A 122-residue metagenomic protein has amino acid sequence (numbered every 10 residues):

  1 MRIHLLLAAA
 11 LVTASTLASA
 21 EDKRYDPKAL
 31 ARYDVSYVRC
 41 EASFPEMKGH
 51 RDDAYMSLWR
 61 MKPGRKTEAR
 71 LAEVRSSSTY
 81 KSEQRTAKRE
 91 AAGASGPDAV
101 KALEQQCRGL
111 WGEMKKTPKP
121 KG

Functional and structural regions predicted by a protein language model:
M1-L6: Bacterial N-terminal signal peptides that target proteins for export
L7-A8, A18: Cleavable N-terminal signal peptides
A8, D26-Y33, R75-S78, S82-T86: Amphipathic, alpha-helical segments enriched in basic
A9, D22, G96: Generic anion/oxyanion-binding catalytic loop in active/binding sites
A9-L11, R39, E46, L58: Enrichment for repetitive, rod-forming helical segments
T13-L17: N-terminal signal peptide c-region/cleavage motif recognized by signal peptidases
S19-H50: Immediate post-signal-peptide N-terminus of mature secreted/exported proteins
K48-G122: Compact alpha-helical subdomains of small soluble proteins
